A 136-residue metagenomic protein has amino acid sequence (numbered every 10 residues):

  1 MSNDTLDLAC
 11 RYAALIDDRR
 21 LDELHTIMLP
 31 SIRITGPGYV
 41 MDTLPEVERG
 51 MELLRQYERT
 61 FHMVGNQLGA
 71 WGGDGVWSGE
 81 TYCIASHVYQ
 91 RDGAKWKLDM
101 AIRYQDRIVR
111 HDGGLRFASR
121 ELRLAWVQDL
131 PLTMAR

Functional and structural regions predicted by a protein language model:
M1-D22, T26, P30: Short, low-complexity N-terminal intrinsically disordered segments enriched in polar/charged residues
A9-C10, R33, R55, A94: Residues at structural and domain junctions
R11, E46-R49, R103: Alpha-helical elements of Rossmann-like donor-binding domains used by nucleotide-donor carbohydrate transfer enzymes
L21-I84: A solvent-exposed, acidic/Ser-Thr-rich amphipathic alpha-helical stretch
Q56-R136: A beta-strand edge to alpha-helix "cap/lid" segment located at domain peripheries
